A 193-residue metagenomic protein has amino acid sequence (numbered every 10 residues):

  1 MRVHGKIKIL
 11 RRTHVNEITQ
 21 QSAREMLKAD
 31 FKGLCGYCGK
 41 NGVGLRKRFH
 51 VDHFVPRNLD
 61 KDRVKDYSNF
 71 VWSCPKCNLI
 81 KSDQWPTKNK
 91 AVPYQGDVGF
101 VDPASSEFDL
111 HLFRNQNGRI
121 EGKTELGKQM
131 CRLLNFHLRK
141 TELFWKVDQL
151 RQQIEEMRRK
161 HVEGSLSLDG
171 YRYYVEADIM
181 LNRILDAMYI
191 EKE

Functional and structural regions predicted by a protein language model:
M1-I9, G42, D178-R183: Short, charged N-terminal helix-start/capping segments
M1-Y37, L59-V64, S68: Short, charged surface segments at domain edges that flank catalytic/cofactor-binding sites
Y37-C38, K76: Short, cysteine/histidine-rich loop/knuckle motifs that typically chelate Zn2+
G39-W72, K81-G96: Histidine-centered nuclease catalytic patch
P75-C77, N117: Histidine- and/or cysteine-centered catalytic micro-motif in compact active-site loops
S82-E155: Domain-level detector of nuclease and nuclease-like folds in predominantly extracellular/periplasmic contexts
Q129-E193: C-terminal, charged low-complexity interaction regions
